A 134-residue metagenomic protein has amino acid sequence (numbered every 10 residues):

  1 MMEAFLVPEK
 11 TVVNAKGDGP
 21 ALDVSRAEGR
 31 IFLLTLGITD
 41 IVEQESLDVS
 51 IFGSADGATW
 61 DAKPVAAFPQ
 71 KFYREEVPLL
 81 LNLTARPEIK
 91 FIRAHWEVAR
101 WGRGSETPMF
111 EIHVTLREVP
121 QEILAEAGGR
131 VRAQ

Functional and structural regions predicted by a protein language model:
M1-E3, P8-V12, E28, W101-Q134: C-terminal interaction-tip segments
T11, A62-F72: Solvent-exposed serine/threonine-rich low-complexity stretches and specific carbohydrate-binding patches
D18-A21, G57-K63: Tryptophan-centered short beta-strand motifs
P20-V24, E75-A85: Exposed aromatic-hydrophobic patches
V24-R26, I38-V42, V98: Non-cytosolic beta-sheet module surface loops
G29-L36, A85-E111: Noncatalytic modules at the cell exterior or secretory-pathway interfaces, chiefly beta-strand-rich lectin/adhesion
V42-V49: Short coil-to-beta strand junction motifs in C2/discoidin
